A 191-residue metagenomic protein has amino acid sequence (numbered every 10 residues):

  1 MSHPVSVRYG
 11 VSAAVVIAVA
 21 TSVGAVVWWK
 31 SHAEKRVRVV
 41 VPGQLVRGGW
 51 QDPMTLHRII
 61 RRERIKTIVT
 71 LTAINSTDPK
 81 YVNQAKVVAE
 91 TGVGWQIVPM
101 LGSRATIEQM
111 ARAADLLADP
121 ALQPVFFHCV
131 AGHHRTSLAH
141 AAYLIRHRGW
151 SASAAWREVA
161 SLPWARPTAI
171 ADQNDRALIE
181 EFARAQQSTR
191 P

Functional and structural regions predicted by a protein language model:
M1-V125, A141-P191: Cys-dependent protein tyrosine phosphatase-like superfamily
V125-A141: A phosphate-binding catalytic loop at a beta-strand-loop-alpha-helix junction that coordinates phosphoryl groups
